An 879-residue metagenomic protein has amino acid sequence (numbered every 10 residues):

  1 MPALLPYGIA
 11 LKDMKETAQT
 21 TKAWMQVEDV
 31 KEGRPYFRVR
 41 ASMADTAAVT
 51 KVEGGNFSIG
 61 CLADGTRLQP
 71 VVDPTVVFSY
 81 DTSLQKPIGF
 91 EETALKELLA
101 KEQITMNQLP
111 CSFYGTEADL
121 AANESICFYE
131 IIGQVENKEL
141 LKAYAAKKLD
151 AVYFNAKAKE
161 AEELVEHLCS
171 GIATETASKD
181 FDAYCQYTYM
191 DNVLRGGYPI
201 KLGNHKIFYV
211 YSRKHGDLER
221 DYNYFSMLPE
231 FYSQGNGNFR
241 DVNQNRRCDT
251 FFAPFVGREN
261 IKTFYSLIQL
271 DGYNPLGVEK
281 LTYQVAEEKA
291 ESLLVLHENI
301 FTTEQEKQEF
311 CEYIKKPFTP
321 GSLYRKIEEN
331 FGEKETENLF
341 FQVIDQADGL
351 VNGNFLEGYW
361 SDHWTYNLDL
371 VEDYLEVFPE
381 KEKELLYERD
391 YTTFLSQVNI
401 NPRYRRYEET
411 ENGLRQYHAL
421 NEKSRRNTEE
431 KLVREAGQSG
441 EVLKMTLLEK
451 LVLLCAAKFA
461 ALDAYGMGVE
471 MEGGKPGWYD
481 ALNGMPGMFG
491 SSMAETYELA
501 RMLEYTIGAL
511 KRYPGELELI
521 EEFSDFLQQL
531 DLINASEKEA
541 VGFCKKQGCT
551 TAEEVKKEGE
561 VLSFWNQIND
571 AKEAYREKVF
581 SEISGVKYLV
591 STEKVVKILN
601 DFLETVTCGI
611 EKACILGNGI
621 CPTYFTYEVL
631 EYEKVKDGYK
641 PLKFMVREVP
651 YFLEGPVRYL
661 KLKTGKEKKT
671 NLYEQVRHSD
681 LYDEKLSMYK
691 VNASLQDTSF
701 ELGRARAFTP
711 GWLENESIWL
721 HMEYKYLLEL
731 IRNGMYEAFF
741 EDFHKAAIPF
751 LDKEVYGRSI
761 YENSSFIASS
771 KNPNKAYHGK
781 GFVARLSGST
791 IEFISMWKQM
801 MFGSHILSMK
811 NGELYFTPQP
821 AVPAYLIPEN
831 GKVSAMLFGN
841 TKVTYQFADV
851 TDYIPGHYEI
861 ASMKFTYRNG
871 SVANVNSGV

Functional and structural regions predicted by a protein language model:
M1-V879: Acidic, mature catalytic/reactive cores of soluble proteins
